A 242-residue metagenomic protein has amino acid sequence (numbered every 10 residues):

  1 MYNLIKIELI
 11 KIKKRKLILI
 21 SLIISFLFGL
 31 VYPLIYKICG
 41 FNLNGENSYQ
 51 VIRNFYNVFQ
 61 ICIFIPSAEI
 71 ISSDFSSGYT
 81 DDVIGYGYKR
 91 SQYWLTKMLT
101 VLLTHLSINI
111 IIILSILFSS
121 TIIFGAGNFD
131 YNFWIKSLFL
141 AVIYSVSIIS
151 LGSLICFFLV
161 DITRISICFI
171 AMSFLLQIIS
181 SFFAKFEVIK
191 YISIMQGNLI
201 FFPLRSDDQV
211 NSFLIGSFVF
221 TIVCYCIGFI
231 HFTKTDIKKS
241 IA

Functional and structural regions predicted by a protein language model:
M1-L22: Aromatic- and glycine-rich beta-strand/loop motifs that create alpha-glucan
N3, A184-R205: Short hydrophobic, aromatic-rich alpha-helical segments embedded in or entering the lipid bilayer of multi-pass
I5-I12, Y93-W94, L99, I135-F139 (+1 more regions): Hydrophobic alpha-helical elements at and bordering transmembrane segments of multi-pass membrane proteins
I18, S25-I70, L95-I170, F174-I178 (+1 more regions): Secretory targeting signals
I70-L103: Helix-loop-helix units of permease transmembrane domains in multi-pass membrane transporters, especially ABC
G85-L95, I167-C168, M172-F186, D236-A242: Cytoplasmic juxtamembrane regions at transmembrane-helix boundaries
F220-A242: Junction motif at the cytosolic side of a transmembrane helix
